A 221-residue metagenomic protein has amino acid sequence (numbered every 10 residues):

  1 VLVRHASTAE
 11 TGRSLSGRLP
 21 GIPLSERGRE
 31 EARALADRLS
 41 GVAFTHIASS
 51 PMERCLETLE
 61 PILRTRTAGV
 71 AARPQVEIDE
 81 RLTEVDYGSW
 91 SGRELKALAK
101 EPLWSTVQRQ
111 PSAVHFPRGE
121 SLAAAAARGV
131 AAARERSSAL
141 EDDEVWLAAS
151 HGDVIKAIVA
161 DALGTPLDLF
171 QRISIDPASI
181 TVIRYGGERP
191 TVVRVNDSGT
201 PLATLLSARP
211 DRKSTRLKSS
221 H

Functional and structural regions predicted by a protein language model:
V3-S7, T11-G69: Active-site-proximal alpha-helix that buttresses catalytic centers in soluble enzyme cores
A6, G152, S198: Active-site metal-binding loops of divalent metal-dependent hydrolases
P23, T65-A131, R184, V193-N196: Phosphate-handling substructures
A43-R81, R184-R216: Conserved histidine-centered catalytic loops in small-molecule metabolism enzymes
S49-S50, A127, A149-S150: Short beta-strand scaffold positions
V85-K96, S138, D142-E144, D161-R216: Acidic, low-complexity terminal tails and accessory targeting/binding regions of phosphate-metabolizing enzymes
D142-D153: Generic beta-sheet signal
L217-H221: Positively charged, low-complexity/disordered segments
